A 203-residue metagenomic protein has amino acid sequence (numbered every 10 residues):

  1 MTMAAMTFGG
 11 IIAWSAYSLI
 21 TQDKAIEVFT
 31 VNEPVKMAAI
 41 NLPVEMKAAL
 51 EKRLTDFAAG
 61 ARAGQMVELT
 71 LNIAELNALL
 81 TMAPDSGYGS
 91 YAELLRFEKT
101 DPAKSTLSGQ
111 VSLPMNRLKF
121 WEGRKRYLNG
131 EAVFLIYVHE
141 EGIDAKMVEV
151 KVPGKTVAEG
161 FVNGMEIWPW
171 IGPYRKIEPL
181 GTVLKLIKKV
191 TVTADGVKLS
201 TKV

Functional and structural regions predicted by a protein language model:
M1-V203: Extracellular/lumenal and peripheral-membrane lipid-interaction modules
